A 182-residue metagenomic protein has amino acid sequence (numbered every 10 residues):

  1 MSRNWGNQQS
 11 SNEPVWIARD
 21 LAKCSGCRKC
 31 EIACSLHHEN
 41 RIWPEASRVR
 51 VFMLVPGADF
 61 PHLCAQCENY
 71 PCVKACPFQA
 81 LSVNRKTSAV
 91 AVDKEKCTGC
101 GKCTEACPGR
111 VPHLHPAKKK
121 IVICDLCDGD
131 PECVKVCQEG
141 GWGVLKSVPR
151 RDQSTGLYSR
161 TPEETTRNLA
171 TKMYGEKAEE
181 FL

Functional and structural regions predicted by a protein language model:
M1-P14, V55-V73, K94-L182: Flanking helices and flexible, charged tails adjoining ferredoxin-like Fe-S electron-transfer domains in multi-subunit
S2-K23, E31-L54: N-terminal cysteine/histidine-rich coordination modules
S25, S82, T98: Nucleotide phosphate-binding site architecture
L36, P77-F78, P108: The C-terminal cap of the DNA-recognition helix in HTH/winged-HTH DNA-binding domains, marking the helix-to-coil
E68-V83, T87-A89: Ordered, amphipathic secondary-structure segments that act as subunit-interaction surfaces in large macromolecular
